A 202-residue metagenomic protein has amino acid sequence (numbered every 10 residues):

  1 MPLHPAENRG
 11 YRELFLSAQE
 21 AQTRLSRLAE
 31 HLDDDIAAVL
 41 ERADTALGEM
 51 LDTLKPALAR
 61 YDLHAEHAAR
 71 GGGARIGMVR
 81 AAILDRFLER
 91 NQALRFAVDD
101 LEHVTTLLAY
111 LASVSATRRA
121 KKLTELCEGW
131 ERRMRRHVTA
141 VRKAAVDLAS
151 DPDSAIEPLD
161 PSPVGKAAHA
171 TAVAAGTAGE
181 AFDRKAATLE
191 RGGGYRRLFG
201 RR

Functional and structural regions predicted by a protein language model:
M1-P5, P158-L159, G165, H169-R202: Low-complexity, polar/amphipathic intrinsically disordered segments that mediate membrane, lipid-surface
A6-L14, D33-D52, A93-A97, K121-M134: Alpha-helical scaffold segments that form or flank carboxylate-/histidine-based iron centers
G10, L14-S26, G77-L123: Acidic/histidine-rich alpha-helical segments that form the ligand environment of transition-metal centers
Q22-L25, A29, L51-L58, R80-I83 (+2 more regions): A structural signal for well-ordered alpha-helices, especially hydrophobic packing surfaces of coiled-coils
L28-I36, A112-E128, D147-A155: Inter-helical turn/loop segments and adjacent helix faces that build the functional surface of alpha-helical bundle
D35-G73, V141: Conserved alpha-helical segments that form or flank metal/cofactor-binding pockets of metalloenzymes
P56-F96, H103, E157-A168: Carboxylate-rich helix-loop segments that flank metal/cofactor sites and access channels in metalloenzymes
V138-V141, D151-A155, A174-A178: Secretion/export-associated helical scaffolds and adjacent low-complexity Pro/Gly/Ser/Thr-rich regions
